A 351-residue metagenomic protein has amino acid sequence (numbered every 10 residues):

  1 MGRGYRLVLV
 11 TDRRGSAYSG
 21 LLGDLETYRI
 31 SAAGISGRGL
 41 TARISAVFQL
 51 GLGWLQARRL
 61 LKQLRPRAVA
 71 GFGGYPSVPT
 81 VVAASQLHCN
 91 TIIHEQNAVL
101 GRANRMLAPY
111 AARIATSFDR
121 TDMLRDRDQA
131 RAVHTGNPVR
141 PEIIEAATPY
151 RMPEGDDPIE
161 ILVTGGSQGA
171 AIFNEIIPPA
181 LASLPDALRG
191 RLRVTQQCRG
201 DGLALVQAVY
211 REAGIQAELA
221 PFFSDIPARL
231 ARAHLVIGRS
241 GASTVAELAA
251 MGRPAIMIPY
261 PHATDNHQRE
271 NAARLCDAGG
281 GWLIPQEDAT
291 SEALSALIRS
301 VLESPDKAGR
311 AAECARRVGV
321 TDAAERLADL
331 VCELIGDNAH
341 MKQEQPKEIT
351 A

Functional and structural regions predicted by a protein language model:
M1, V10, R14-A17, L22-L25 (+5 more regions): Donor-nucleotide binding loops and adjacent catalytic segments primarily of GT-B fold Leloir glycosyltransferases
R6, R14-S16, S85-T148: Active-site-proximal region of nucleotide-activated glycan assembly enzymes, centered on histidine/acidic-rich loops
R14-Y18, P66-L87: An aromatic- and histidine-rich active-site surface loop
G39-A68: An amphipathic, basic-hydrophobic alpha-helix
P66-A68, A231-A246, R253-P254: Acidic donor-binding loop of glycosyltransferase active sites
L87, A231-A233, A249-I258, A278: Conserved donor-binding/catalytic loop of nucleotide-activated donor transferases
K307-T321: A short, well-ordered alpha-helix in the C-terminal region of glycosyltransferases
V320-A351: C-terminal alpha-helical cap of glycosyltransferases
